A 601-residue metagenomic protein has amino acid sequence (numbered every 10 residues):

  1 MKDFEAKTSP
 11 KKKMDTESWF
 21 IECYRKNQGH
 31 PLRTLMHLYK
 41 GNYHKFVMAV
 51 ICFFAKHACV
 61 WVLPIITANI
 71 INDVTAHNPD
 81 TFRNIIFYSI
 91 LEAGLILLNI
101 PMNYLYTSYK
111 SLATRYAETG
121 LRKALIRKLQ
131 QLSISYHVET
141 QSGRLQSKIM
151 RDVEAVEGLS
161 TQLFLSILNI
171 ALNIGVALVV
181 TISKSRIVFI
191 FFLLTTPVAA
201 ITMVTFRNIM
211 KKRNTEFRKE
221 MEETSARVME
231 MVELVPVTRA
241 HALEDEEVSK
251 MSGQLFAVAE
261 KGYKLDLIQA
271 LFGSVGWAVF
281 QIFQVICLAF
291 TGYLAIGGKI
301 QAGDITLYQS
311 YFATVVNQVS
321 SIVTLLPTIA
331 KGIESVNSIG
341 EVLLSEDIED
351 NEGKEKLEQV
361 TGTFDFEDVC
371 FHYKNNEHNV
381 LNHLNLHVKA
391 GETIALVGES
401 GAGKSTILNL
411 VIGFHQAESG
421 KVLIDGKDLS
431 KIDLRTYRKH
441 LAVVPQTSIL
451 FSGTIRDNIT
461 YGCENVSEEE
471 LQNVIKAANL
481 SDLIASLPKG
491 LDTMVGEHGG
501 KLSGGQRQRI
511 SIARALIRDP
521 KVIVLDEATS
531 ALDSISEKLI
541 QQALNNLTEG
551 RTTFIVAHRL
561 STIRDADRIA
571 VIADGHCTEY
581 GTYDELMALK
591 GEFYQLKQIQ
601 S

Functional and structural regions predicted by a protein language model:
M1-V60, T75-Y88, Y106-K110, T114 (+12 more regions): Membrane-integrated ABC transporters
F20-Q28, I51-C52, C59-N72, L95-S142 (+11 more regions): Juxtamembrane helix-loop junctions of ABC transporter transmembrane domains
K40-G41, I134-S135, R151-S160, F164 (+9 more regions): An intracellular "coupling" helix at the cytosolic face of ABC transporter transmembrane type-1 domains
F46-M102, I182-I187, G298-A302: Transmembrane helix-loop-helix hairpins at lipid-water interfaces of multipass membrane proteins, especially the type-1
N78-R83, F87, V180-L194, L267-N337 (+1 more regions): Helix-loop-helix
L129, M251, I339, F366-D368: Conserved catalytic Walker-motif region of ABC-type ATPase nucleotide-binding domains
I348-Q359: Pre-NBD coupling/linker segments of ABC/ABC-like ATPases
E358-S601: ABC-type nucleotide-binding domain
